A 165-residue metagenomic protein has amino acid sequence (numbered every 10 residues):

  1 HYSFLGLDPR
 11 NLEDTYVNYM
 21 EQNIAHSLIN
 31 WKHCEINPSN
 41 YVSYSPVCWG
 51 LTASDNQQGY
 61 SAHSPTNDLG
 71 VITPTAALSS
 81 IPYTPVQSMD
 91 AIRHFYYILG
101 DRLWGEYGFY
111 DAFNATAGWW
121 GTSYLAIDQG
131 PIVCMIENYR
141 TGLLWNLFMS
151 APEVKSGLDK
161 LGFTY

Functional and structural regions predicted by a protein language model:
H1-Y165: Ser/Thr/Asn(+Pro)-rich, low-complexity disordered segments
